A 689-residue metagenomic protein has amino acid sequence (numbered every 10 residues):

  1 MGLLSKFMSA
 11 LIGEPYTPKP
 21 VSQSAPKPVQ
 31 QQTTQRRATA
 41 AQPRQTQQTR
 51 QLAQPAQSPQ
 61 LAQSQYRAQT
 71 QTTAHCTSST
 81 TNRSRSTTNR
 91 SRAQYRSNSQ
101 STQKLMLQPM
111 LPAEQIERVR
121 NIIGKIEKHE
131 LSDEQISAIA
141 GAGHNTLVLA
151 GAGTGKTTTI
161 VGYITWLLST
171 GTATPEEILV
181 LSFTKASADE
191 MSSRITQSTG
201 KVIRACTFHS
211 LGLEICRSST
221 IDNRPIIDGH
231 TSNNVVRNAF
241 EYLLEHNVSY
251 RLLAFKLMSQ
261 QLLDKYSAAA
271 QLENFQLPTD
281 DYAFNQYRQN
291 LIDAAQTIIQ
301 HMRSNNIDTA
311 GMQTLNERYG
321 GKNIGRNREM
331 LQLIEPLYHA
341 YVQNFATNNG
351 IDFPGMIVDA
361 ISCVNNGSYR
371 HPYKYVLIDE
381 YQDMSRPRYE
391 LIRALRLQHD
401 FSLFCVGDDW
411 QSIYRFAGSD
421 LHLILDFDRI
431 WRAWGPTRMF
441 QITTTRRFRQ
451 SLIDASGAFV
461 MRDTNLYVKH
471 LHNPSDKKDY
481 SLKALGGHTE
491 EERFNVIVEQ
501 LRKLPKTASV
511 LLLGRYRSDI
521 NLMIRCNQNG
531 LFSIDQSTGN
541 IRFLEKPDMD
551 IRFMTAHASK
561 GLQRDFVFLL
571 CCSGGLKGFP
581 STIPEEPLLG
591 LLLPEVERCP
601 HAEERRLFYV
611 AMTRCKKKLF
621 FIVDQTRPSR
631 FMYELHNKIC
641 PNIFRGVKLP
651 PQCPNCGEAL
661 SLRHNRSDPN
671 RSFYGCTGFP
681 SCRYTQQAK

Functional and structural regions predicted by a protein language model:
L3-L4, M8, R83-R85, R90-N233 (+2 more regions): P-loop NTPase Walker
N98, Q103-T154, T158-T159, E177-L179 (+3 more regions): Accessory N-terminal region flanking or inserted into the helicase ATPase core in nucleic-acid motor proteins
G124-S132, I136-A152, R224-P225, P436-R446 (+2 more regions): Inter-lobe coupling/hinge region of RecA-like P-loop helicase motors
A173-K185, I203, V406, F440-T444 (+1 more regions): Conserved RecA-like ASCE P-loop NTPase motor core of nucleic-acid helicases/translocases
R386-D479: Conserved RecA-like helicase ATPase core segment that couples NTP binding/hydrolysis to strand translocation
P505-S509, D550, M554-T613, K617-I622: Conserved helicase C-terminal RecA-like lobe
C653-C656, C676: Short cysteine-rich clusters marking metal-coordination/redox-active sites
G678-K689: Short metal-binding segments enriched for Cys and/or His
